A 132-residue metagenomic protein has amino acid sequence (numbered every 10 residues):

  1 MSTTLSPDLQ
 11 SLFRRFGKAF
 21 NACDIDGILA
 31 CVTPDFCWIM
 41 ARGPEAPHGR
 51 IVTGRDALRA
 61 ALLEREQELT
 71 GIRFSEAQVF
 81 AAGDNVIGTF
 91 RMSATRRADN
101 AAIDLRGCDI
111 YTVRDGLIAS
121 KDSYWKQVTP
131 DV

Functional and structural regions predicted by a protein language model:
M1-D35, V132: Short, low-complexity N-terminal intrinsically disordered segments enriched in polar/charged residues
S11, G71-I72, A102-L105: Short solvent-exposed loop/turn micro-motifs enriched in small/polar/acidic residues
F16, I28, V32, F36 (+5 more regions): Hydrophobic pocket/interface hotspot
I25-G27, T33-G83: A solvent-exposed, acidic/Ser-Thr-rich amphipathic alpha-helical stretch
V32-T33, M92-A94, Y124-W125: Short beta-strand segments enriched in hydrophobic/aromatic residues within well-folded beta-rich domains
G83-M92: A short hydrophobic beta-strand element
A94-D104: Short, cysteine-centered beta-strand-loop-beta hairpins and adjacent loop/turn segments enriched in charged/polar
D104-V132: Short beta-strand edge/turn micro-motifs at domain boundaries
